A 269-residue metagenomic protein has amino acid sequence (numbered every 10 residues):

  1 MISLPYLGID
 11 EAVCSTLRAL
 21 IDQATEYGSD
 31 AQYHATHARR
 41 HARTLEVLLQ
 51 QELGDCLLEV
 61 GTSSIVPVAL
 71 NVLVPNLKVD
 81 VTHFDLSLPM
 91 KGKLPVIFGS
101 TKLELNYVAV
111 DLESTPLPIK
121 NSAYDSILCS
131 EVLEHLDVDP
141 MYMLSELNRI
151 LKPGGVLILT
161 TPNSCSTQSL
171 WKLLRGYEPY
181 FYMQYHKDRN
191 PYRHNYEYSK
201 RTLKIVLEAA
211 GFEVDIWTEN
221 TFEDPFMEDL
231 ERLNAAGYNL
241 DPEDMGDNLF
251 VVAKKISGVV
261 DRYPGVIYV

Functional and structural regions predicted by a protein language model:
I2-R39, R43, L86, M90-T115 (+2 more regions): S-adenosyl-L-methionine-dependent methyltransferase catalytic module, highlighting the catalytic core
L45-E52, L117: Glycine-rich helix-loop-beta junction characteristic of Rossmann-like nucleotide cofactor-binding loops
G54-S63: Conserved class I S-adenosyl-L-methionine
S63-L77: Conserved SAM-binding loop of SAM-dependent methyltransferases across substrates and taxa, primarily the Class I
K78-F84: Conserved SAM-binding motif I beta-strand of class I
T115-I127: A short acidic, Gly/Pro-enriched loop at the edge of an enzyme's catalytic core that lines a small-molecule cofactor
S126-V138: A short SAM/SAH-binding and catalytic strip from SAM-dependent methyltransferases
